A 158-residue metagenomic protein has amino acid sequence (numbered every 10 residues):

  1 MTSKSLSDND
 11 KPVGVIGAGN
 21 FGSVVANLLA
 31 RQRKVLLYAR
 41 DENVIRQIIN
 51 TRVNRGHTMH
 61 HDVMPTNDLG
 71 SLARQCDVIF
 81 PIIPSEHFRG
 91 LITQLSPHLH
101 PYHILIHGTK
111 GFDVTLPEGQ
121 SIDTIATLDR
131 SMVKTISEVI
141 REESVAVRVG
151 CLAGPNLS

Functional and structural regions predicted by a protein language model:
T2-N67, S71, Q94, T115 (+1 more regions): NAD(P)+-binding Rossmann beta1-loop-alpha1 motif at the extreme N-terminus of oxidoreductases
L6-D10, Q75, L99-P101: Short helix-loop-beta connector
K34, C76-D77: Residue-level detector of structured alpha->beta connecting loops
M59, V78-S158: Rossmann-like NAD(P)(H) cofactor-binding subdomain of soluble oxidoreductases
G70-R74, L157-S158: A short acidic, often aromatic-flanked loop/helix-cap motif at beta-alpha or helix-coil junctions that lines enzyme
